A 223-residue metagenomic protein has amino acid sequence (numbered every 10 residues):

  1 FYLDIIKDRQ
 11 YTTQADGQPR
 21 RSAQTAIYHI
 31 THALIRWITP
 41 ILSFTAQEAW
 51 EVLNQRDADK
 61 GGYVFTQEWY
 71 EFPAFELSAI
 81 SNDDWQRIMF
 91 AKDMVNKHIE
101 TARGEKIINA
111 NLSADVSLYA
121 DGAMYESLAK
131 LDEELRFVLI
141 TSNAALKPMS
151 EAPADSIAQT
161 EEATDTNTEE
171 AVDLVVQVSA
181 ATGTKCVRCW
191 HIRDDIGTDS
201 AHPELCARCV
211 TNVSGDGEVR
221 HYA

Functional and structural regions predicted by a protein language model:
D4-H98, A102-G122, A145-E161, D165 (+3 more regions): Acidic, turn-prone loop/beta-hairpin segments
D121-E133: Short glycine/threonine-rich loop-to-helix capping motif typified by GTGT followed within a few residues by an Asp-Pro
D132-S150: A glycine-rich helix N-cap at a beta->alpha junction
A181-T184, A201: Flanking scaffold residues of small Cys/His-coordinated metal-binding clusters
C186-C189, C206-C209: Short cysteine-rich clusters marking metal-coordination/redox-active sites
I192-D195, N212: Cys/His-rich metal-chelating microdomains
D195-E204: Short linker/helix segments within small regulatory modules
A207-A223: Short microdomains enriched in Cys/His and/or Lys/Arg
